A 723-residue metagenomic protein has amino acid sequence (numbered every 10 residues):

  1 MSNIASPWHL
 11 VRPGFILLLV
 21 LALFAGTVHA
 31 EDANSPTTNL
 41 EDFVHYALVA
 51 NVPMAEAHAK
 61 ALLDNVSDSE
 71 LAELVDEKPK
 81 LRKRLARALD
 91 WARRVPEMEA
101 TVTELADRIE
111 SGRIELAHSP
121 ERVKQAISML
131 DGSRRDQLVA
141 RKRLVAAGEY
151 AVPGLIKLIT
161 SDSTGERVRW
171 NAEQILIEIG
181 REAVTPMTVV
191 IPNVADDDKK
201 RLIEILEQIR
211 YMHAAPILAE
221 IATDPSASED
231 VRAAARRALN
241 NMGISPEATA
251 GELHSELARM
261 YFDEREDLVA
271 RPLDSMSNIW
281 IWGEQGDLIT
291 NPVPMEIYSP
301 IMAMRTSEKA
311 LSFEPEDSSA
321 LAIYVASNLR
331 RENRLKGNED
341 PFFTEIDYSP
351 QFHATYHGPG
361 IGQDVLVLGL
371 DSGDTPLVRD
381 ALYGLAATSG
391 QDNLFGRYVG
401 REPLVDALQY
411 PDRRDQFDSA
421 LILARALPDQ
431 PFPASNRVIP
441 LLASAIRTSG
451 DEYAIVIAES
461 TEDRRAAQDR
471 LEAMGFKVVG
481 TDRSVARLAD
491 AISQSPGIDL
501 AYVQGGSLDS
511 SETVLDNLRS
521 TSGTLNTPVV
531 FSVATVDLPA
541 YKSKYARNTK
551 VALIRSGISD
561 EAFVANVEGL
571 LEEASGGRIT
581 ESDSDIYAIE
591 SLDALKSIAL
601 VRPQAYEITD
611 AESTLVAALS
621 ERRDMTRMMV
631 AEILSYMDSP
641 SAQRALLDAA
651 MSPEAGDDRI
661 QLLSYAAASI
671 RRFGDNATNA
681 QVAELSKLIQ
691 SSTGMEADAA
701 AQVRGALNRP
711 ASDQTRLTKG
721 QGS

Functional and structural regions predicted by a protein language model:
P13-G26: Bacterial N-terminal signal peptides
E41-L48, A57-L62, D76-P79, P96 (+21 more regions): Structural detector for internal amphipathic alpha-helices that build alpha-solenoid repeat scaffolds
E56, D68-V75, L116-S128, E149-T160 (+12 more regions): Amphipathic alpha-helical scaffolding segments comprising HEAT/armadillo-like alpha-solenoid repeats
E56-R84, E149-L158, L288, E308-N338: Short, charge-rich amphipathic alpha-helical segments embedded in non-transmembrane helical bundles/solenoids
A72-E73, K78, R82-R87, T249-E252 (+4 more regions): Short coil/linker segments at helix-helix boundaries
D451-E462, A467-E472, V479-G480, L488 (+1 more regions): Conserved acidic segment of CheY-like receiver
D482-R483, S532-E572: Output/docking surface of receiver
L500-N526, S532-Y541: Conserved phosphotransfer microenvironments
